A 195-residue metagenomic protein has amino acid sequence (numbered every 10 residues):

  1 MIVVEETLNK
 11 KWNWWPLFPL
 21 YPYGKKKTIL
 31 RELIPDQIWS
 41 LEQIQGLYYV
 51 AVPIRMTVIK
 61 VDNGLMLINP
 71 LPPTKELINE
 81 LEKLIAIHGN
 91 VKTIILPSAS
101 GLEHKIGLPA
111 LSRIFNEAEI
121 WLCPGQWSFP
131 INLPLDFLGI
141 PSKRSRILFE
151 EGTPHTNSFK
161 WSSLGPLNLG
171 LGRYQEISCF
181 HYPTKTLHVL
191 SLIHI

Functional and structural regions predicted by a protein language model:
I2-Q43: Long, non-catalytic terminal segments
P16-P19, I44-Y48, L67-P73, L96-P97 (+1 more regions): Short, flexible loop segments at the rims of nucleotide/cofactor-binding pockets, characterized by
T28-N79, Q175-H181, T186-S191: Conserved beta-strand hairpin/beta-sheet module of binuclear metal-dependent hydrolase folds, prominently
T74-I120: Active-site metal-binding motif and surrounding structural segment of the metallo-beta-lactamase
V91-T93, N116-E119, N157-F159, Q175-I177 (+1 more regions): Generic beta-strand structural signal
G125-E176: Metallo-beta-lactamase
I193-I195: Conserved small/polar residues in nucleotide/adenosyl-binding loops
